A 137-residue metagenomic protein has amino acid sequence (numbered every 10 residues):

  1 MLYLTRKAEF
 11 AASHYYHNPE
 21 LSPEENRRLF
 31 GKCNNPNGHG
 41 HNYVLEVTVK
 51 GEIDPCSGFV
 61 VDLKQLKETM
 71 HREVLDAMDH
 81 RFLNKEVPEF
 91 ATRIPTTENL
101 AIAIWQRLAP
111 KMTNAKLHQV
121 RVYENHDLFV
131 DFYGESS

Functional and structural regions predicted by a protein language model:
M1-S137: Charge-rich, low-complexity N-terminal segments
